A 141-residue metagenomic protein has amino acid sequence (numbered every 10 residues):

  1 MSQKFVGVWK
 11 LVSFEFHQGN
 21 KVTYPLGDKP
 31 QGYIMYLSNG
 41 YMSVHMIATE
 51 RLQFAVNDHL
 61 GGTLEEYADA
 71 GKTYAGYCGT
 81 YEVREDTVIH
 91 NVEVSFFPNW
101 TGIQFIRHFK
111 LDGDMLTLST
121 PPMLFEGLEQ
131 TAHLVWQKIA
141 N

Functional and structural regions predicted by a protein language model:
M1-G76, T80-N141: Lipid interaction determinants
